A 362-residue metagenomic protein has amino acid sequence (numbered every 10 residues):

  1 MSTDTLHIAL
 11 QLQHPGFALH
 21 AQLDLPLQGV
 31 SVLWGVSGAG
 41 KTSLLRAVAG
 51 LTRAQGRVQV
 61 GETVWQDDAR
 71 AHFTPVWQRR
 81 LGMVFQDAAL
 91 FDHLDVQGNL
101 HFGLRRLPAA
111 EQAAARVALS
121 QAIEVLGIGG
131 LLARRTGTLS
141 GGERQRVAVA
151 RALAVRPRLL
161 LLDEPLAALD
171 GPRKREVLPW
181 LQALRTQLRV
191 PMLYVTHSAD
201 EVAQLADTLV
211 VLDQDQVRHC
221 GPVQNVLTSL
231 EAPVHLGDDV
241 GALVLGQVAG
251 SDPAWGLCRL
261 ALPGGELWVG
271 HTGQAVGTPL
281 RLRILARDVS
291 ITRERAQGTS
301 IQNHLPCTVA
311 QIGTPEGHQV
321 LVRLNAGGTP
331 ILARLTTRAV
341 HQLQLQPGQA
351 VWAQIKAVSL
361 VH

Functional and structural regions predicted by a protein language model:
T63-D67, A113-L131, Q182-A183: Conserved ABC ATPase "signature" region
W65-G82, R106, Q112-R116: ABC ATPase NBD coupling module
R135-L139, E143: Conserved ABC ATPase signature
A154-R158: A short, proline-enriched helix->beta-strand linker immediately N-terminal to the Walker B motif in ABC-type P-loop
L160-E164: Catalytic Walker B motif of ABC-type/P-loop ATPase nucleotide-binding domains
Q182, T186, T196-G264: Internal alpha/beta loop-helix hairpins
G264-G313, P330, R334-H362: Glycine/charge-rich catalytic "coupling/switch" loops of P-loop NTPases
